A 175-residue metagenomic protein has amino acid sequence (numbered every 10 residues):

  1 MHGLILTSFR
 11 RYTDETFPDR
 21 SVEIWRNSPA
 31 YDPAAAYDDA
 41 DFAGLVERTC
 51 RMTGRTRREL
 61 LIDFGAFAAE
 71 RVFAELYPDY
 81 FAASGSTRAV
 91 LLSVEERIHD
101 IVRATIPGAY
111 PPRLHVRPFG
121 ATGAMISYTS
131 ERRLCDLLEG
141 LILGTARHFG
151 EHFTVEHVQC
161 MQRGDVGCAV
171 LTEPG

Functional and structural regions predicted by a protein language model:
M1, I5, T56, R133-L141: Short amphipathic alpha-helical segments
M1-Y31: Charged, compositionally biased N-terminal leader segments and the immediate start of the first structured element
L6, R10, D14, G65 (+2 more regions): Generic solvent-exposed, charged/amphipathic alpha-helical segments that serve as macromolecular interface scaffolds
D14-R20, M52-T56, H148-H152: Short helix-capping/linker segments at secondary-structure and domain boundaries
S21-T53: Long amphipathic alpha-helical segments
A30-A36, A68-V72, V166-V170: Short, mixed-charge aromatic SLiMs
D41-C135: Amphipathic interaction/junction segments at domain boundaries or subunit interfaces
M125-G175: C-terminal non-catalytic interaction appendages of large macromolecular assemblies
